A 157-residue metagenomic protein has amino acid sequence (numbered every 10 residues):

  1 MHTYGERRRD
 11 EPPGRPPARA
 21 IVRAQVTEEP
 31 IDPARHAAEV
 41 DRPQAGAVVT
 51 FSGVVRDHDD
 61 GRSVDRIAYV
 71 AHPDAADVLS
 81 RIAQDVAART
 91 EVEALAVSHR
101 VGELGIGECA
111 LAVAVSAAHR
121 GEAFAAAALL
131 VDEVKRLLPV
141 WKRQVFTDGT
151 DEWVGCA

Functional and structural regions predicted by a protein language model:
M1-L111, S116-A157: N-terminal, polar/charged subdomain of small-to-medium soluble alpha/beta proteins
